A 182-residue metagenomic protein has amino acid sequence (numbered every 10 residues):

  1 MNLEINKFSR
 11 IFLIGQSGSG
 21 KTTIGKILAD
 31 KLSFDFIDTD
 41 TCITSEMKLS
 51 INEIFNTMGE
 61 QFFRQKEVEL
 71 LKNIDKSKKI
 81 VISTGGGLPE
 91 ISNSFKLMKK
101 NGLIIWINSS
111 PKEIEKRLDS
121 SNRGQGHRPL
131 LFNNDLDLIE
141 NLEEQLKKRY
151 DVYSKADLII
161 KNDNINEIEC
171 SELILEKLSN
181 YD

Functional and structural regions predicted by a protein language model:
N2-N6, I27, K31, L136 (+1 more regions): NTP-dependent small-molecule kinase module
L13: Hydrophobic anchor at the beta1->P-loop junction of P-loop NTPases
Q16: P-loop (Walker A) phosphate-binding loop of NTP-binding proteins
S19: ATP-binding Walker
T22: Walker A/P-loop
D30-T41: Post-Walker A helix-loop "phosphate-sensing" segment adjacent to the P-loop in P-loop NTPases
T39-K99: ATP-dependent small-molecule kinase phosphotransfer cores that center on conserved nucleotide phosphate-binding segments
N101-Y150: A glycine- and Lys/Arg-enriched "phosphate-lid" helix/loop adjacent to the NTP-binding pocket of small-molecule kinases
